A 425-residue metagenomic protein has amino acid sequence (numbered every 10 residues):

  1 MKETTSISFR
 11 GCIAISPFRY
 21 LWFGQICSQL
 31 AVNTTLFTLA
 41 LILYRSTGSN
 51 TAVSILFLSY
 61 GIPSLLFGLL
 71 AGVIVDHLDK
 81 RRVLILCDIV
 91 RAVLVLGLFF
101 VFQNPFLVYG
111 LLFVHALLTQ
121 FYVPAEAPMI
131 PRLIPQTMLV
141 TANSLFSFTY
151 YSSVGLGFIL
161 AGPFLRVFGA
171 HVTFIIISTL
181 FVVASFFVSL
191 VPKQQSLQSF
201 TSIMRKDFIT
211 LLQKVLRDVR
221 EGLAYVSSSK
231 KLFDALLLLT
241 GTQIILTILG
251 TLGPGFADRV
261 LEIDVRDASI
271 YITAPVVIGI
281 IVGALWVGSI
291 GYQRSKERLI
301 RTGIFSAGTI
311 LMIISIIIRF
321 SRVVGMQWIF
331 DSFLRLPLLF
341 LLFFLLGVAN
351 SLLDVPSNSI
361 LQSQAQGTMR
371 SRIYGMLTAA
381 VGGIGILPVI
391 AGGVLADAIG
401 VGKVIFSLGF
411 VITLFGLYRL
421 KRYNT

Functional and structural regions predicted by a protein language model:
K2-R19, Q194-L237, V260: Juxtamembrane intracellular "pre-TM" segments in multi-pass secondary transporters
I15-S16, S49, N104, G169 (+2 more regions): Short loop-to-helix capping motifs
R19-L36, S59-V73, D79-A92, L107-R166 (+9 more regions): Substrate-agnostic recognition of the 12-TM MFS/MFS-like secondary transporter fold
F37-N50, T251-R266: Short amphipathic helix-loop junctions that connect adjacent transmembrane helices in Major Facilitator Superfamily/SLC
T47, D79, V101-Q103, I317-I318: Helix-breaking motifs and short loop linkers at transmembrane-helix boundaries and internal kinks in secondary membrane
L56, L66-L70, R81-V83, C87 (+7 more regions): C-terminal transmembrane bundle of multi-pass solute transporters/carriers
F106-Y109, A116, T141-R205, A274 (+4 more regions): Hydrophobic alpha-helical transmembrane segments
